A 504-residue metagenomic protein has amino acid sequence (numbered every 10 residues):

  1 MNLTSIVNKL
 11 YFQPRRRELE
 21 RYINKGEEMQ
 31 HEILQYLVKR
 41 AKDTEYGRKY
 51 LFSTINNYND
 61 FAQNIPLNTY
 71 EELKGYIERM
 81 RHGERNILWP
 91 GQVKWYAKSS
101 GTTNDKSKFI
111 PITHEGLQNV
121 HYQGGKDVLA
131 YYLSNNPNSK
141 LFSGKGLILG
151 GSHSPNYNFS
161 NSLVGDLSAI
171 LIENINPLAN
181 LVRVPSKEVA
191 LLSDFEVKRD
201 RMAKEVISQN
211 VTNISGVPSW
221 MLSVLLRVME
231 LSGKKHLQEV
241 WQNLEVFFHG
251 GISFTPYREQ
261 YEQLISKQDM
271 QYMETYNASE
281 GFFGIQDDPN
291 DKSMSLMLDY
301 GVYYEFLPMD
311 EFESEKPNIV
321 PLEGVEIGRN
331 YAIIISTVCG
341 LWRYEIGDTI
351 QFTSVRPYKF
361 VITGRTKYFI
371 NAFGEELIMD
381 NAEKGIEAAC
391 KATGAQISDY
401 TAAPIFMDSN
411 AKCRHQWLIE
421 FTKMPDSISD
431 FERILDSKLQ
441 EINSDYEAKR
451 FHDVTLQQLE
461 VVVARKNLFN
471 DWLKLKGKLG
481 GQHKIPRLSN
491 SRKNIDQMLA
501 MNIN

Functional and structural regions predicted by a protein language model:
M1-S53, F61-N68, G75-G83, S168-N504: Active-site glycine/GP-rich loop and adjacent strand/helix microenvironment that borders small-molecule binding pockets
E28, E32-Y96, S107-I112, N119 (+2 more regions): Active-site diphosphate/adenylate-binding microenvironment
R85-N86, D105-G116, E239, V246 (+1 more regions): Non-catalytic, beta-rich accessory domains that mediate macromolecular interactions or localization
A97-T103: Conserved helicase ATPase motor motifs in RecA-like P-loop NTPase domains
K106, F142-G144, N243-L244, M270: Short coil/turn connectors at secondary-structure junctions
H114, Q118, Y122, L192: Flexible, glycine- and charge-enriched loops at secondary-structure boundaries
Y122-N136, D200-Q209: Conserved ATP-dependent adenylate/AMP-binding module captured primarily in the ANL superfamily
Y131-P177: Conserved AMP-binding loop of ANL adenylate-forming enzymes
